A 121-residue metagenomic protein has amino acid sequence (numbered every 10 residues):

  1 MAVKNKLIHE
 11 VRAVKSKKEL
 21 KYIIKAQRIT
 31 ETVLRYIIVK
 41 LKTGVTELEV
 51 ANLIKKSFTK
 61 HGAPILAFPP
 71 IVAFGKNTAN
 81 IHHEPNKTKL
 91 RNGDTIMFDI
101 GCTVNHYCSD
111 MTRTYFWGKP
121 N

Functional and structural regions predicted by a protein language model:
M1-N121: Active-site neighborhoods and metal-handling regions in enzymes and metal-associated proteins
